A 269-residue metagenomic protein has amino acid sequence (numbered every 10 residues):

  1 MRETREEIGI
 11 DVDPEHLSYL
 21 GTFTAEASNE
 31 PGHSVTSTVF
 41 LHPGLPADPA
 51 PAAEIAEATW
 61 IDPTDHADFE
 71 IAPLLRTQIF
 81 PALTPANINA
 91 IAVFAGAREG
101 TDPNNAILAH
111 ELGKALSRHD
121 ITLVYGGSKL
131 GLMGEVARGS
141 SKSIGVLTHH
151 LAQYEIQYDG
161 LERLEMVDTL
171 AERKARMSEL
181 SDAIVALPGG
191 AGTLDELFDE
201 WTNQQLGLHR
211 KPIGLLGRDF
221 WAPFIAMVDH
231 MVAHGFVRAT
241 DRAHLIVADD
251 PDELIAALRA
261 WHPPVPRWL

Functional and structural regions predicted by a protein language model:
M1-L20: The catalytic Nudix box helix
L17, L123, S143, P212-I213: Hydrophobic/aromatic residues located in beta-strands of well-ordered beta-sheets within soluble catalytic
G21-P49: Active-site-adjacent beta-strand/loop module that shapes the phosphate/pyrophosphate-binding cleft
T24-E26, L45-A47, G190-G192, R218-A222: Short Gly/Pro-enriched loop/turn and capping motifs at secondary-structure junctions
T38-P43, A50-P85: NUDIX/MutT-family hydrolases
I88-L180, R218-D252, W261-L269: A cross-family phosphate/adenosyl-ligand binding-site feature
E172-G207, G214, P264-L269: Active-site/ligand-binding-proximal alpha/beta "capping" segment
L187, Q204, L208-K211, D219-P223 (+1 more regions): Glycine-rich phosphate/nucleotide-binding loop
